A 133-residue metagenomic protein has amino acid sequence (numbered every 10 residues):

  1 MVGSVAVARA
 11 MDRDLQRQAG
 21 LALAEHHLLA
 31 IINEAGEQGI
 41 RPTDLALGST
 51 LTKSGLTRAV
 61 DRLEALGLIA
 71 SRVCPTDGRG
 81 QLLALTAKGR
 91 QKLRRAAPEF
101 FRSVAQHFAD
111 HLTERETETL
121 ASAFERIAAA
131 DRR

Functional and structural regions predicted by a protein language model:
M1-A19, L66-L68, E114, E118: N-terminal leader segment of winged-helix/HTH proteins
G3-V7, M11-D14, S49, K92 (+2 more regions): Alpha-helical linker/hinge and terminal dimerization helices associated with HTH transcriptional regulators
V5, A30-E37, A97, E125: Short, locally clustered residues in the helix-turn-helix/winged-helix DNA-binding domain
R9-T52: N-terminal helix-turn-helix DNA-binding core of bacterial DNA-binding proteins
A30, R58, S122: DNA-binding alpha-helical recognition surfaces that contact promoter or target DNA
P42-T43, S54, D61, Q81: Residues within helix-turn-helix
D61-T119: Charged, amphipathic alpha-helical coiled-coil/dimerization segments
E114-R133: C-terminal regulatory/oligomerization modules of transcriptional regulators
